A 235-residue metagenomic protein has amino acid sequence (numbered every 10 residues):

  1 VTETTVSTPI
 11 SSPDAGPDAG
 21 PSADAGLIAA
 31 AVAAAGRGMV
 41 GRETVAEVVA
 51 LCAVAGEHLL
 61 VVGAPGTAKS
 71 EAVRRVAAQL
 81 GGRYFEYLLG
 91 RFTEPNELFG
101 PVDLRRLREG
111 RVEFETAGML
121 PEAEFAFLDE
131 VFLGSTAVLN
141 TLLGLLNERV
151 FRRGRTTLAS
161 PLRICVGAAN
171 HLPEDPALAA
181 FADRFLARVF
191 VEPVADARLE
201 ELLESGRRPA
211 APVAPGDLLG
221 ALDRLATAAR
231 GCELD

Functional and structural regions predicted by a protein language model:
T2-G36: Conserved ASCE P-loop NTPase core motifs with emphasis on AAA+ ATPases
A25-A64: Pre-Walker A (pre-P-loop) alpha-helix and adjacent loop at the N terminus of AAA/AAA+ ATPase modules, a conserved
E47, V54-G56, L80, L120-E122 (+1 more regions): Short loop/turn elements that form and flank the Walker-type P-loop nucleotide-binding site in RecA-like NTPase cores
V48-L51, L104-A126: Conserved alpha-helical scaffold flanking the Walker A/P-loop in AAA+ ATPase domains
A50-R91: Walker A/P-loop
E71, R105-R111, F125-G216: Canonical AAA+ ATPase core
T93-E109: Conserved NTP-binding/hydrolysis module of P-loop NTPases
A211-D235: Conserved AAA+ ATPase small/helical "lid" subdomain
